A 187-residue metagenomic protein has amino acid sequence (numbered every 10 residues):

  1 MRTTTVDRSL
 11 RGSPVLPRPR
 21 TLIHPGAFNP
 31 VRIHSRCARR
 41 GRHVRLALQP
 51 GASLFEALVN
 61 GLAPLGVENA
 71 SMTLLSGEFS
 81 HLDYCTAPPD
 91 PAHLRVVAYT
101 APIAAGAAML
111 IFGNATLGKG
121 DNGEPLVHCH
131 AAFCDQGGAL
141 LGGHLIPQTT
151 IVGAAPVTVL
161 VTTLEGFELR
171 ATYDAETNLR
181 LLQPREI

Functional and structural regions predicted by a protein language model:
R2-P19, V152-V159, T163-E165: Small-residue-rich
G12-R42: N-terminal, Lys/Arg- and Ser/Thr-rich interaction peptides
G41, L65-V67, L126, A154: Short gly/pro-enriched beta-turn/loop segments at secondary-structure junctions
G41-E56, H128, F133-D135: Generic detector of solvent-exposed, compositionally biased contiguous segments
A47-I111: Short, well-structured hydrophobic secondary-structure segments
T73-L75, H130-A132, L160: Residue-level recognition of well-ordered beta-strand positions that form the cores of beta-sheet-rich folds across
Y99-V157: Long, charge-patterned amphipathic alpha-helical coiled-coil/hairpin "stalk" segments used as oligomerization
C134-I187: Mixed-charge, glycine-accented linear interaction segment located at domain edges/termini
